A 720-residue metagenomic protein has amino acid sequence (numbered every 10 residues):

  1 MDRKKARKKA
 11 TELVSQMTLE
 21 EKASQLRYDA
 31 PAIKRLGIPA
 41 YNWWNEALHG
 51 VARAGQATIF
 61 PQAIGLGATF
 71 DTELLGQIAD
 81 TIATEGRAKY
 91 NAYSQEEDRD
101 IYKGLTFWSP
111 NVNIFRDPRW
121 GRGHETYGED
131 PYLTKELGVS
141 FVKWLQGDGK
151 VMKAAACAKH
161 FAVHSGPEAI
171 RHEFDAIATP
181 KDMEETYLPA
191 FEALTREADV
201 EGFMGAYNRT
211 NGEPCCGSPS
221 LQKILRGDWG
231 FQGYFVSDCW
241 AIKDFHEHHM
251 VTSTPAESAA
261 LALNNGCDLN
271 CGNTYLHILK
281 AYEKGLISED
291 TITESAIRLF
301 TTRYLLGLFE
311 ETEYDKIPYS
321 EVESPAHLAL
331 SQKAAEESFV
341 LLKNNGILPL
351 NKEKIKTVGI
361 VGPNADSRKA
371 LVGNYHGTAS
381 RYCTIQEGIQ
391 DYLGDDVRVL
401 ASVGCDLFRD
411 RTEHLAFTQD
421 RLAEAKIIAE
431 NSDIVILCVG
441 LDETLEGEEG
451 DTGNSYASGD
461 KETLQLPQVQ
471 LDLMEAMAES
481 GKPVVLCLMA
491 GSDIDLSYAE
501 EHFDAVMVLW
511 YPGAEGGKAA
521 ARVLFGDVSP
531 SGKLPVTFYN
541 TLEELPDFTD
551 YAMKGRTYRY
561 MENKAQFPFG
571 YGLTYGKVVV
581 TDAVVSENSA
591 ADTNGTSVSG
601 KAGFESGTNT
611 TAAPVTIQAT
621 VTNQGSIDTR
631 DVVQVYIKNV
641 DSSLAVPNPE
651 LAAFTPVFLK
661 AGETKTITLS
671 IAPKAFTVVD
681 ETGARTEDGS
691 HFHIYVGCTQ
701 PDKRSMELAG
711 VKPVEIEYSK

Functional and structural regions predicted by a protein language model:
M1-S589, N594-G600, T611-T682, T686-D702 (+1 more regions): Glycoside hydrolase catalytic-domain context in secreted enzymes
K703-K720: Short beta-strand elements
